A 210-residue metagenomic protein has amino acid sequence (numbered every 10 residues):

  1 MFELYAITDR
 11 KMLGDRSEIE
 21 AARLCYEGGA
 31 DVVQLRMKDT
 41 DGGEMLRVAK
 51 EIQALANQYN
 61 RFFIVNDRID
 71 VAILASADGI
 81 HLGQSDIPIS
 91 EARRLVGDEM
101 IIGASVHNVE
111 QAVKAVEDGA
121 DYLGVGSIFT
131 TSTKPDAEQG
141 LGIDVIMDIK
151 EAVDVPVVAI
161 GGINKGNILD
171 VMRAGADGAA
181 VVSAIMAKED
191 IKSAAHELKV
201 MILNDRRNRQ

Functional and structural regions predicted by a protein language model:
M1-I87, R94-Y122, E138, D148 (+3 more regions): Conserved N-terminal beta1-alpha1 strand-loop-helix module at the mouth
T8, S132, D136, A180-V181: Residue-level signal for pocket-adjacent positions within structured domains
D70, I128-F129, D177, A184-I185: Flexible glycine-rich beta->alpha loop in the catalytic core of nucleotide-sugar glycosyltransferases
V125, T130-Q139: Phosphate-binding beta-alpha-beta segment of Rossmann-like dinucleotide-binding domains, i.e., the NAD(P)
V125, V158-I163, A179-S183: Glycine-rich beta-strand-to-loop/alpha-helix junction loops that act as flexible
S132, I146, N167-D170: Short glycine/proline-centered loop/turn elements that form peptide/ligand docking sites
G140-V145, G161: Short alpha-helical segments enriched in small residues
A174: C-terminal binding/interaction regions
